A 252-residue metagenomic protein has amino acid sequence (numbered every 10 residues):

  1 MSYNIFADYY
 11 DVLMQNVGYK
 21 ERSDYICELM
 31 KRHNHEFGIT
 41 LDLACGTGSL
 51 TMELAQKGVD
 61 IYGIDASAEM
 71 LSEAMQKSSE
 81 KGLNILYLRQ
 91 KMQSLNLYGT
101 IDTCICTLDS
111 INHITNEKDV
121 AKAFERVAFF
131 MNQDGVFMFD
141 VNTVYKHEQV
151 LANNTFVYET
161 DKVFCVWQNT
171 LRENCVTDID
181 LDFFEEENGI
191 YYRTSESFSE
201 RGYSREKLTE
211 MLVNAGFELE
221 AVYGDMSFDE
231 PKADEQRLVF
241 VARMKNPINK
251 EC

Functional and structural regions predicted by a protein language model:
M1-G38: Conserved class I S-adenosyl-L-methionine
L41, S49-S94: Class I SAM-dependent methyltransferase SAM/SAH-binding core
G46: Conserved glycine-rich SAM-binding loop
N96-T103: A short acidic, Gly/Pro-enriched loop at the edge of an enzyme's catalytic core that lines a small-molecule cofactor
T107-D109: Residues lining the SAM
K118, M138-M211: SAM-dependent methyltransferase
A121-Q133: A short glycine-rich, Lys/Arg-flanked "PGG" loop and its adjoining helix->strand segment in the class I
R205-C252: C-terminal lobe and adjacent flexible extensions of AdoMet/dcAdoMet transferase-like proteins
